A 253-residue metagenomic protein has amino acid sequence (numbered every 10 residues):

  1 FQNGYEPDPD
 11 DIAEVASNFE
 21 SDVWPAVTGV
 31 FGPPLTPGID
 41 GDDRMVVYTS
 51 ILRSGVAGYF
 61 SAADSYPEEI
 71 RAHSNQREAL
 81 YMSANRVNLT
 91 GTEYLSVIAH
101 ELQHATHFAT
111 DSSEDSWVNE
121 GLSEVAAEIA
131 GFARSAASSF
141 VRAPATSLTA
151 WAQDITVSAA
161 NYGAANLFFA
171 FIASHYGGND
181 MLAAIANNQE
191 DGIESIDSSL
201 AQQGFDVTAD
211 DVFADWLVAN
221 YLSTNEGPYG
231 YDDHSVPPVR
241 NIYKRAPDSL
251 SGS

Functional and structural regions predicted by a protein language model:
F1-D115, N119-L122, A126, A130-A136 (+1 more regions): Juxtacatalytic substrate-recognition/specificity segment
E20, S116-N119, N161-A165, G178 (+4 more regions): Active-site-proximal structural scaffolding
D22-A26, P34, L148, Y176-N179 (+2 more regions): Short secondary-structure junctions and interdomain/linker hinges
V30, I129, H175, Q202-G204: Alpha-helical structural context
M45-S50, N188-E194: Amphipathic alpha-helical surface "interface" segments used for docking/oligomerization or membrane association within
V125-A126, A184-Q189, D215, A219: Short acidic/histidine-centered micro-motifs embedded in hydrophobic/aromatic stretches that mark compact functional
V125-A184: Metalloprotease/metallohydrolase-associated module, dominated by Zn2+-dependent proteases
D191-S253: Beta/coil-rich, acidic/histidine-enriched accessory regions frequently appended to metallopeptidases
